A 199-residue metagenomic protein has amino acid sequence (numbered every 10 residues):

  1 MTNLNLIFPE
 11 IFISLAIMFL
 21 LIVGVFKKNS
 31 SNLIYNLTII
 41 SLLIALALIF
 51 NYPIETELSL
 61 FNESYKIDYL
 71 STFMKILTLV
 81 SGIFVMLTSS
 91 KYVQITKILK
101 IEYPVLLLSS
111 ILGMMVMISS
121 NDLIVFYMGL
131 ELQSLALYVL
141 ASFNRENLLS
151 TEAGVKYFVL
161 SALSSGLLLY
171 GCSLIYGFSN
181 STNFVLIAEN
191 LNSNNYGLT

Functional and structural regions predicted by a protein language model:
M1-T199: Alpha-helical transmembrane segments of multi-pass membrane proteins predominantly involved in bioenergetics
